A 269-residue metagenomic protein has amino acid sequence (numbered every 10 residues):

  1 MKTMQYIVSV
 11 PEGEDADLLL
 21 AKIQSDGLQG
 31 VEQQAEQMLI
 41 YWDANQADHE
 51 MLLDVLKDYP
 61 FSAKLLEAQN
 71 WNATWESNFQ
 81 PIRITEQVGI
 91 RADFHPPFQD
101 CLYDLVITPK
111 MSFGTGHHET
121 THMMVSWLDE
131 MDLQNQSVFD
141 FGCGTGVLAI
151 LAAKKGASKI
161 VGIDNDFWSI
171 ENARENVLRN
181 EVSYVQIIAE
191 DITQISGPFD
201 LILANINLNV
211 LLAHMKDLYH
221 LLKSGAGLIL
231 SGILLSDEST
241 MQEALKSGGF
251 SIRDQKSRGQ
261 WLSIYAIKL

Functional and structural regions predicted by a protein language model:
K2-Q99: N-terminal auxiliary segments of SAM/dcSAM-dependent transferases
N72-Q134: SAM-dependent Rossmann-like transferase core, predominantly class I methyltransferases with a strong bias toward
M111, T115-Q194: Conserved SAM/SAH cofactor-binding pocket of Class I
W168-N172, V210, D237: Conserved short alpha-helix immediately C-terminal to the canonical SAM/SAH-binding motif I of Rossmann-like
T193-L201: A short acidic, Gly/Pro-enriched loop at the edge of an enzyme's catalytic core that lines a small-molecule cofactor
L201-L212: A short SAM/SAH-binding and catalytic strip from SAM-dependent methyltransferases
L212-G227: A short glycine-rich, Lys/Arg-flanked "PGG" loop and its adjoining helix->strand segment in the class I
K256-L269: Core SAM-dependent methyltransferase catalytic element
